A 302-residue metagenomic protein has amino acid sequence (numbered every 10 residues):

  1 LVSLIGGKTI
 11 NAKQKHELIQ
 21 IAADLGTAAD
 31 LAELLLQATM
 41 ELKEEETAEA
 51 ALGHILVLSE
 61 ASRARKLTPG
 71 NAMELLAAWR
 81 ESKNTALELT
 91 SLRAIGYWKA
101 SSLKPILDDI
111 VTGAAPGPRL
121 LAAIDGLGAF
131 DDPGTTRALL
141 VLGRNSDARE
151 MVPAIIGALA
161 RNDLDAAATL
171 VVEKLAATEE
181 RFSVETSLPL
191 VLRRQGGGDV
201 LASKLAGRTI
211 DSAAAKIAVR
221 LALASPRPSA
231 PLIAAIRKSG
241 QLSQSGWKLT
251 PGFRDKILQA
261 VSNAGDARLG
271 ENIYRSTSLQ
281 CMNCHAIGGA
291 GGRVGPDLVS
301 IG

Functional and structural regions predicted by a protein language model:
L1-S276, V294, I301: Long, ordered, helix-rich scaffold segments
N272-P296: Periplasmic/extracellular electron-transfer cofactor-ligation site, primarily the c-type cytochrome heme-c attachment
